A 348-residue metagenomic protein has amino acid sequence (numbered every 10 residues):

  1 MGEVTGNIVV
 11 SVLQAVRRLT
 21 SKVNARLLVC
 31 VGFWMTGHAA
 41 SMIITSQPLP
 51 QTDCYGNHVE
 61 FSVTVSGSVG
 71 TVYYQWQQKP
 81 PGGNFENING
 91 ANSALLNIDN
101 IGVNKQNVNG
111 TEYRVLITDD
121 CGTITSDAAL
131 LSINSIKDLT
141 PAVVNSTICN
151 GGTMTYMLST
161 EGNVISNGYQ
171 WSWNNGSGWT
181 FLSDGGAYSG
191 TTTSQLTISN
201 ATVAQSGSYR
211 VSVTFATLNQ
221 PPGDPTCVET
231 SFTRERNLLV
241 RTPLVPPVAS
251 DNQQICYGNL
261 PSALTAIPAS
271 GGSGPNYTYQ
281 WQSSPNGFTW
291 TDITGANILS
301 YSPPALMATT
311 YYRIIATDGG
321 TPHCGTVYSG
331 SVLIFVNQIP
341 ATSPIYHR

Functional and structural regions predicted by a protein language model:
A40-Q47, S135-V144, T242-D251, Q338-H347: Proline-enriched interdomain boundary motifs that mark the N-terminal boundary and often initiate the first structured
Q51-N57, S146-G152, Q253-L260: Short, solvent-exposed loop/linker segments at the N-terminal edge of repeated beta-sheet extracellular domains
N57-V65, G152-T160, L260-S270: A short beta-strand segment in extracellular, disulfide-stabilized domains
V59, V72-Y74, N107-R114, A204-V211 (+1 more regions): Conserved Ig-like domain signature around the intradomain disulfide
V63, W76-Q77, V115, L158 (+4 more regions): Core motif of extracellular immunoglobulin-like domains
G67-Q77, G162-Q170, S270-Q280: Solvent-exposed loop segments of extracellular immunoglobulin-like
Q77-I101, S172-N200, P285-P304: Surface-exposed, flexible coil segments in extracellular/virion-facing regions
T118-T123, F215-V228, T317-C324: Short, solvent-exposed loop/turn segments at the edges of extracellular beta-sandwich modules
